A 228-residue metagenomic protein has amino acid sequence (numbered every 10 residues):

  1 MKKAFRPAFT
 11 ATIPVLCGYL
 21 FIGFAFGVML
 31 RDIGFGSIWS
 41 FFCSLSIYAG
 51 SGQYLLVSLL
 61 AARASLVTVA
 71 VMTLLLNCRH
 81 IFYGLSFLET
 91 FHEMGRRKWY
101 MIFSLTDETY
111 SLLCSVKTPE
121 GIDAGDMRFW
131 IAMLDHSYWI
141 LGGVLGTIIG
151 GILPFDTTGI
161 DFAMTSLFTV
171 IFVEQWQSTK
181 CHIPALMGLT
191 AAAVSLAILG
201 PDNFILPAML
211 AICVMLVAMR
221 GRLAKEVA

Functional and structural regions predicted by a protein language model:
M1-P7: Short, Lys/Arg-rich, polar N-terminal cytosolic tail immediately upstream of the first transmembrane signal-anchor
P7-I102, V116, Y138: Pore-lining transmembrane helices
F24-V28, L45, L55, L112 (+6 more regions): Alpha-helical transmembrane segments of multipass membrane proteins
G27-R31, L88, T118, G146-G150 (+5 more regions): Membrane-water interface at transmembrane helix exits
Y48-S51, L75-F82, L167-V173, A192-V194 (+1 more regions): Alpha-helical transmembrane segments and their membrane-interface exit regions
Q53-S58, F82-F87, V173-S178, L196-I205 (+1 more regions): Juxtamembrane membrane-interface segments at transmembrane alpha-helix termini
A70-D161: Helix-loop-helix junctions within the multi-pass membrane cores of secondary transporters/permeases
G125-P207: Membrane-embedded alpha-helical modules
